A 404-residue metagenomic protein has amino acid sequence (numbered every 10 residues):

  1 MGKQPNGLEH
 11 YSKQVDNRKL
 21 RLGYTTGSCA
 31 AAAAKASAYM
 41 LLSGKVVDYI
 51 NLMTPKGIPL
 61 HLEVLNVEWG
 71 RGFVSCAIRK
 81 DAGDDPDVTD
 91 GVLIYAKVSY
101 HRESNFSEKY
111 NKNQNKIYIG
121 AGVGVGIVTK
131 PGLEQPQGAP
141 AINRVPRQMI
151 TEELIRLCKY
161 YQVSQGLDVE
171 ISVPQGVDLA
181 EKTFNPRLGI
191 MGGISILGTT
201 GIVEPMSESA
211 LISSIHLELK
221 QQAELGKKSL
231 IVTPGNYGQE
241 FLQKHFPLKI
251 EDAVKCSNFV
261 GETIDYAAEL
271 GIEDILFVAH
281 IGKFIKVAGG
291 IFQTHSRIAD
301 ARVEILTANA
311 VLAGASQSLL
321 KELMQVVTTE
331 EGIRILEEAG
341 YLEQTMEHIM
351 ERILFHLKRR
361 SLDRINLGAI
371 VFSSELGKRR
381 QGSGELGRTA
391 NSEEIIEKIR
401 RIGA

Functional and structural regions predicted by a protein language model:
G2-K182, P186: Generic N-terminal targeting/processing segments that precede catalytic cores or assembly contacts
G2-Q4, Y11-K13, R21, L188-I194 (+3 more regions): A structural signal for small-residue-enriched, beta-sheet-centric alpha/beta enzyme cores and oligomeric scaffold folds
L42-P59, G124-I142, L179-F184, A223-G238 (+3 more regions): Short N-terminal secondary-structure initiator segments
K56-I58, Y100-R102, Q175, N236-G238 (+2 more regions): Glycine-rich beta-alpha junction loops
E63-G70, E181-R187, I335-Y341, R379-N391: Short, charged low-complexity intrinsically disordered segments located at boundaries of structured domains
W69-G72, Y95-K97, Q137-P140, R187-G192 (+4 more regions): Short, low-complexity, polar/charged sequence segments that are solvent-exposed and flexible
S107, K130, A180, F241 (+2 more regions): Generic domain-boundary/flexible-linker signal
K116-Y118, R147, M350-A404: Extended hydrophobic packing segments that form well-structured cores
